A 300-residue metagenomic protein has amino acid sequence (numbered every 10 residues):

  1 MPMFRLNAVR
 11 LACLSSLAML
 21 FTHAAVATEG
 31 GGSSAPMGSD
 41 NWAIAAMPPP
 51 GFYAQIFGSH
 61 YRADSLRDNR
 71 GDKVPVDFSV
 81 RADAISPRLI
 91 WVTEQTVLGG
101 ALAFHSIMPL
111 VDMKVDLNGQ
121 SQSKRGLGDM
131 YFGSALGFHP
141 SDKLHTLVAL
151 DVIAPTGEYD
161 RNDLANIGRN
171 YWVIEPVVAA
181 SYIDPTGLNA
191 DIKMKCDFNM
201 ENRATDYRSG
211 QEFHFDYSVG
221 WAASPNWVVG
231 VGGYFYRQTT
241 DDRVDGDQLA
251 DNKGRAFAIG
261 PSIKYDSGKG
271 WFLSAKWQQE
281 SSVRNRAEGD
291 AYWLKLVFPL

Functional and structural regions predicted by a protein language model:
M1-A35: Cleavable N-terminal export/targeting peptides
T28-G30, A43-G51, E94-A103, L117 (+5 more regions): Short loop/turn motifs that connect adjacent beta-strands in outer-membrane beta-barrel proteins
E29-G32, Y61-A84, N118-G126: Surface-exposed strand-loop-strand hairpins of Gram-negative outer-membrane beta-barrel proteins
P50, S79-P87, K124-M130, G168-I174 (+3 more regions): Residues that define the transmembrane beta-barrel architecture of outer-membrane proteins
A54-H60, F104-D112, V148-A154, I192-C196 (+3 more regions): Transmembrane beta-barrel strands of outer-membrane/channel proteins
I56, P87-W91, F132-F138, L150 (+4 more regions): Residues on the lipid-exposed face of transmembrane beta-strands in outer-membrane beta-barrel proteins
R67, K73, D206-L300: Outer membrane beta-barrel transmembrane domains
P109-S209, D251-N252: Outer-membrane pore/translocation modules
